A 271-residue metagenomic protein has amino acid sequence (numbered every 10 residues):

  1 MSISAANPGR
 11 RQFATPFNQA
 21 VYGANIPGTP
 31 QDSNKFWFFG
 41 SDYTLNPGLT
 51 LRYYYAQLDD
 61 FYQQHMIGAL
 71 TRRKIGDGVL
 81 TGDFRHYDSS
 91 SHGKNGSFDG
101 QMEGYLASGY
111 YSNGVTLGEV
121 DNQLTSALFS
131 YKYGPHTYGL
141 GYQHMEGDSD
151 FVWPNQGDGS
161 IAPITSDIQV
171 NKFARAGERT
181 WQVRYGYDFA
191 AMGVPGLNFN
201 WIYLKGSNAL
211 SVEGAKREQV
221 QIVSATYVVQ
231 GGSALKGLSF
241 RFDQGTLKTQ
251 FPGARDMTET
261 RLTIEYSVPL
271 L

Functional and structural regions predicted by a protein language model:
M1, P47-R52, G76-G82, P135-L140 (+4 more regions): Repeated loop/turn-to-beta-strand initiation elements of outer-membrane beta-barrel proteins
S2-F36, G78-A162, V170, F240-L262: Outer-membrane beta-barrel translocator/channel fold
P30-N34, L58-Q64, G118-N122, A174-E178 (+2 more regions): Transmembrane beta-barrel outer-membrane domains
D42-R52, M66-L70, L80-S89, G96-D99: Surface-exposed extracellular loop regions of Gram-negative outer-membrane beta-barrel proteins
D42-T44, Y54, L70-R72, L128-K132 (+3 more regions): Transmembrane beta-barrel domains of outer membrane proteins
Y55-D59, R73, H86-H92, Y133-P135 (+9 more regions): Transmembrane beta-strands of outer-membrane beta-barrel pores
V183, V223, Y227, D256-L271: Outer-membrane beta-barrel "beta-signal"
G193-S233, G237: A C-terminal functional module that forms or caps the active site or interfaces directly with catalytic machinery
